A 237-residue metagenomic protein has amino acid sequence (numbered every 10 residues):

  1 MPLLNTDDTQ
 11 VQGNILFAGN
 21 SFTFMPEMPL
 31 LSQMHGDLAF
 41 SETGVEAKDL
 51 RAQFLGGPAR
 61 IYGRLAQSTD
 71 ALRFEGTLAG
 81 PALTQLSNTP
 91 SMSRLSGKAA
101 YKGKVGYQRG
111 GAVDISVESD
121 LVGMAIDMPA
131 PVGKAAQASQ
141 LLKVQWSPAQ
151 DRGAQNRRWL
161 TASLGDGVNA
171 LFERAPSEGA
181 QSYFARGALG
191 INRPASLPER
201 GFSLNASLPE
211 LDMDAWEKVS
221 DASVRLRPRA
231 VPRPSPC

Functional and structural regions predicted by a protein language model:
M1-Q53, G57-L160, E173-C237: Membrane-proximal interfacial segments on either side of biological membranes
D166-L171: Mature, soluble, non-transmembrane domains
